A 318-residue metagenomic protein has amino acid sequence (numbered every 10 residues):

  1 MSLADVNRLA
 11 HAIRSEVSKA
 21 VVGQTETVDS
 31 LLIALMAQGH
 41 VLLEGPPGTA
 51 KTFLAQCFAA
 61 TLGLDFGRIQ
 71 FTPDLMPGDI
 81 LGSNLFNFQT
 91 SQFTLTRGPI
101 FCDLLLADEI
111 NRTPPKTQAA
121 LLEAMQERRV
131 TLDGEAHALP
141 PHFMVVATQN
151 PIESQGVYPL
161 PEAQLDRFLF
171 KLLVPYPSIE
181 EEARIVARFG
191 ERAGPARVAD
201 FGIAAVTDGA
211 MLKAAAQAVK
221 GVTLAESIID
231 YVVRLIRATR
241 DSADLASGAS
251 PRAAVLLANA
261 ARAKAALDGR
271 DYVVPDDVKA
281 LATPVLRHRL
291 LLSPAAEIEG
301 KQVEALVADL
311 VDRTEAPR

Functional and structural regions predicted by a protein language model:
L3-P46: Pre-Walker A (pre-P-loop) alpha-helix and adjacent loop at the N terminus of AAA/AAA+ ATPase modules, a conserved
A4, H11, T239-R318: C-terminal engagement/docking regions of AAA+ P-loop ATPases
S30-I33, F86-L106, E135: Conserved alpha-helical scaffold flanking the Walker A/P-loop in AAA+ ATPase domains
L35-T72: Walker A/P-loop
G39-V41, D65, F101-L105, A119 (+3 more regions): Loop/turn-to-beta-strand initiation segments
G45, D108-E109, A120: Walker B catalytic acidic pair
P46, I80, T148: P-loop (Walker A) phosphate-binding loop of NTP-binding proteins
N87-Q92, T113, M125-T207, L212-V222 (+1 more regions): Canonical AAA+ ATPase core
